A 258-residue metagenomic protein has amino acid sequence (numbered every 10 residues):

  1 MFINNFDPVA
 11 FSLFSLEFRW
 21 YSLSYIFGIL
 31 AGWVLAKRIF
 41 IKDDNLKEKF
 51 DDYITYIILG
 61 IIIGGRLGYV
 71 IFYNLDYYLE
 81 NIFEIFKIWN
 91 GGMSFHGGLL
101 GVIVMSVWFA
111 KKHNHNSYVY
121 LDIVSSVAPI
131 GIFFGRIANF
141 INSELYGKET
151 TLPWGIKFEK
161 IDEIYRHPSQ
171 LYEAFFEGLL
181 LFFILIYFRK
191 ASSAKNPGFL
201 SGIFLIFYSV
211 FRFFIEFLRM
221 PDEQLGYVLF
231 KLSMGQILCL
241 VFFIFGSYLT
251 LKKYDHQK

Functional and structural regions predicted by a protein language model:
M1-K258: A feature for loop-to-transmembrane-helix boundaries and adjacent hydrophobic helices in multi-pass integral membrane
